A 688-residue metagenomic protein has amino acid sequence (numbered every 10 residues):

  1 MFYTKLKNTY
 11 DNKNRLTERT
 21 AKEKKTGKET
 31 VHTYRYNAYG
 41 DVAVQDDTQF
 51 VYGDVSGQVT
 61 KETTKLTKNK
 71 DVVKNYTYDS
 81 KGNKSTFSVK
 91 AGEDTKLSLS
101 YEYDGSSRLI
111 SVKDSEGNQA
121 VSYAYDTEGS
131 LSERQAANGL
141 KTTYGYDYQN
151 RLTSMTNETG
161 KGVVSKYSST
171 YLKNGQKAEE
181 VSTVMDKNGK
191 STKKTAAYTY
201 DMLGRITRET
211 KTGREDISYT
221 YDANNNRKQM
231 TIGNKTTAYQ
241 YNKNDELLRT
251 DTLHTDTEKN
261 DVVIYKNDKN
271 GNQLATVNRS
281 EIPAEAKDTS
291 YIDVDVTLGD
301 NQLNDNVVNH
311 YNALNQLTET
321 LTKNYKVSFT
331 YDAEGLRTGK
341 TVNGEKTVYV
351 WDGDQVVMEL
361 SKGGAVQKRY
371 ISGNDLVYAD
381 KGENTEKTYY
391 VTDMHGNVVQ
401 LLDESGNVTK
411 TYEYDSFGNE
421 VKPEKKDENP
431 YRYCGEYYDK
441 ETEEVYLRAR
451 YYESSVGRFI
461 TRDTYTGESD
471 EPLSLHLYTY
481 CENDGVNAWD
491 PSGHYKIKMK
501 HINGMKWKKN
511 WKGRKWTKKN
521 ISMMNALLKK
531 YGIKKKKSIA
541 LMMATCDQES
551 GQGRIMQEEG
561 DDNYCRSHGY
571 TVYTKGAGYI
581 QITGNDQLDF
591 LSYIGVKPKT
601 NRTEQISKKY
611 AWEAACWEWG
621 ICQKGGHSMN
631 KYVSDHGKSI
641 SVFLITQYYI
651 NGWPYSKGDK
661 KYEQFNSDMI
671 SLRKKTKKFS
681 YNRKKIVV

Functional and structural regions predicted by a protein language model:
M1-N8, E18-T26, H32, V44-F50 (+22 more regions): Beta-turn initiation residues at beta-strand->coil junctions
T4, S98, V121, E285-T297 (+2 more regions): Low-complexity, glycine/serine/proline-rich disordered segments that function as export/translocation leaders
N8, Y34, F50-V51, Y76 (+20 more regions): A residue-level detector for well-ordered beta-strand positions
D54, S100-Y101, G105, G233 (+6 more regions): A motif-centric feature for acidic-aromatic and gly/ser/thr-rich catalytic loops and repeats
R337, L401, N419-V421, E453-I460 (+1 more regions): Short, low-complexity export/processing leader segments characterized by acidic and small residues
E420-E424, N487-A488, Q548-D562, G625 (+1 more regions): Secretory-pathway/luminal and periplasmic proteins that interact with or process carbohydrate-rich
I497-M523, K537-K624: Peptidoglycan-targeting cell-wall enzymes and recognition modules
C546-S550, S628-G658: Acidic helix/loop microenvironments that form the catalytic cleft of cell-wall polysaccharide enzymes
